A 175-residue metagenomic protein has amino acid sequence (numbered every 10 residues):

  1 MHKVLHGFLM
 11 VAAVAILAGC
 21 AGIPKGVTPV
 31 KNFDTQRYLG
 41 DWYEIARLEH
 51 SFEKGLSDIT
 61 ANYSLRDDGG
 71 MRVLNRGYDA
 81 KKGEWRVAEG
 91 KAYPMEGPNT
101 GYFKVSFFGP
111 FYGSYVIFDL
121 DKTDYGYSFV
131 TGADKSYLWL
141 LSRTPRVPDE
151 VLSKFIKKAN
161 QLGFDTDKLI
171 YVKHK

Functional and structural regions predicted by a protein language model:
M1-L9: Bacterial N-terminal signal peptides that target proteins for export
H2, G19-K175: A beta-rich soluble binding module of mature secreted/lumenal proteins
V14-L17: Bacterial Sec-type N-terminal signal peptides, specifically the leucine/valine-rich hydrophobic h-region
